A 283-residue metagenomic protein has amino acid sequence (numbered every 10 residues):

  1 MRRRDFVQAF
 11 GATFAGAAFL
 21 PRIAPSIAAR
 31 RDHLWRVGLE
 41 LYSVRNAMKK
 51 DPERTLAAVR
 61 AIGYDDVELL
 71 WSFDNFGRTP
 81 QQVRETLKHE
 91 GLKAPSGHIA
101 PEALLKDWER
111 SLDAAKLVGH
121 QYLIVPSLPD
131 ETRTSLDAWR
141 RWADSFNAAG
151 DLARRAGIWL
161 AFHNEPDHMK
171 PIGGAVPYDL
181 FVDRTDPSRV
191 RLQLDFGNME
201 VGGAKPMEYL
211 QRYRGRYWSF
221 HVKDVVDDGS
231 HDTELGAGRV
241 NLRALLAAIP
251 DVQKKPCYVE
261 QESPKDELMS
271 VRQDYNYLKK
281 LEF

Functional and structural regions predicted by a protein language model:
R4-G38, V44-R60, K116, I172-L194 (+1 more regions): Histidine-acidic metal/acid-base catalytic patches
F10-G11, G16, D66, E90-R191 (+2 more regions): Active-site acidic/histidine proton-transfer and metal-coordination neighborhood in alpha/beta enzyme cores
W35, D65, P95-S96, Q121 (+2 more regions): A short, local hydrophobic-aromatic micro-motif
Y42-V44, L70-D74, I99-E102, L128-D130 (+4 more regions): Active-site beta-loop-alpha junctions enriched in small/polar residues
T55-S72, V118-G119: Catalytic domains of carbohydrate-active enzymes, especially glycoside hydrolases
E68-R84: Glycine-rich, proline-tolerant flexible connector loops at the mouths of alpha/beta enzymes
G77-R78, T86, G173, L194: Mature catalytic domains of secreted/periplasmic carbohydrate-active enzymes
